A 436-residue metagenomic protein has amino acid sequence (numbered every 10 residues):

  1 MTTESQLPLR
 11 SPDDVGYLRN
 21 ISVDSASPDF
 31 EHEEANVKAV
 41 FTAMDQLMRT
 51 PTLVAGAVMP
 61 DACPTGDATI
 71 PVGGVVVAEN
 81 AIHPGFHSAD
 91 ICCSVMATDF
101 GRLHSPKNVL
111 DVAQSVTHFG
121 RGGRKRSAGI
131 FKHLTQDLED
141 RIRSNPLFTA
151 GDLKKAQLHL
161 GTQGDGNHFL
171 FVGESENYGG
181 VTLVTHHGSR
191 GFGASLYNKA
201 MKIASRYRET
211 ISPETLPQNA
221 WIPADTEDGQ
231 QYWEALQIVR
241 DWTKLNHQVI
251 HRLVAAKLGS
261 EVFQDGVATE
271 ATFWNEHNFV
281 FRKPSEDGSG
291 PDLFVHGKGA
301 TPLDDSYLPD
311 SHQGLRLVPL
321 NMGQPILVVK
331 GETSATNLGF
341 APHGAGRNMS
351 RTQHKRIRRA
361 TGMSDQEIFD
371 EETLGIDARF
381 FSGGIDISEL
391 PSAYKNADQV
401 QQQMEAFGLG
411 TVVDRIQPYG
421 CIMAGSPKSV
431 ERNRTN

Functional and structural regions predicted by a protein language model:
T2-M44, P51-M59, P64-V72, V76-S88 (+3 more regions): Domain-length cofactor-binding catalytic modules of enzymes
A97: N-terminal glycine-rich flavin-associated loop
F100-R102: Acidic, low-complexity central loop/insert segments
H118-L147: Acidic low-complexity segments
